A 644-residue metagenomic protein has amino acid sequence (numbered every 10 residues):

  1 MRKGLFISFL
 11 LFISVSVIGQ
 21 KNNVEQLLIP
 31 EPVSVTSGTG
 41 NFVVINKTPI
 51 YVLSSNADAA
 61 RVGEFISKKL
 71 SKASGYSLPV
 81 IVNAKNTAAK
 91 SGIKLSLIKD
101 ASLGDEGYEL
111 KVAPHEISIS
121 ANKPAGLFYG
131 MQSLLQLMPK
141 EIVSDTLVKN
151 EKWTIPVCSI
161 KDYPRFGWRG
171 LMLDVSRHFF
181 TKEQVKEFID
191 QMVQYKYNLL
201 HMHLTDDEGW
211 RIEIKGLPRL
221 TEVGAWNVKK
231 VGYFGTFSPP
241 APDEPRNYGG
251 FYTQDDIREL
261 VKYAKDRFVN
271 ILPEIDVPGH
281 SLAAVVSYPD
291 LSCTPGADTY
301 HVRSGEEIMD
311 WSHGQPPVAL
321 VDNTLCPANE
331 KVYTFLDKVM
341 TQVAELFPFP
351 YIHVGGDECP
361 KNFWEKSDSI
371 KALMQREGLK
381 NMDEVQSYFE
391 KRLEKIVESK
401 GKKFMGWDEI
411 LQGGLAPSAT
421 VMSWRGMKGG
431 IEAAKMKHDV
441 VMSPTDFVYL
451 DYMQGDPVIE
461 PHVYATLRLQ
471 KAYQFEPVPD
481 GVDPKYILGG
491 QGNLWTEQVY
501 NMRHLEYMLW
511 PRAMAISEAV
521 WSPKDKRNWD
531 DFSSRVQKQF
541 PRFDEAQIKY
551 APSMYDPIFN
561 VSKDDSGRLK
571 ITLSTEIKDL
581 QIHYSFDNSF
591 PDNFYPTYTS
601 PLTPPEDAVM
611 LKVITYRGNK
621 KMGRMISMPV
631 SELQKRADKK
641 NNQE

Functional and structural regions predicted by a protein language model:
M1-E25: Bacterial Sec-dependent N-terminal signal peptides
Q20-F166, H504, A519-D531, R535-A546: Contiguous, structured surface segment used for ligand recognition
L28, T36-N41, Y51-L53, S96 (+2 more regions): Short, compositionally stereotyped local motifs that mark structural "simplifiers"
D58-A59, F179-T181, D207-E213, P278-A284 (+7 more regions): Flexible loop/turn segments at secondary-structure boundaries
A101-T334, T341-Y351, R392, I396 (+1 more regions): Feature activates predominantly on carbohydrate-active enzymes
V286, T294, H313-A419, W424-K435: Active-site neighborhood of glycoside hydrolase catalytic domains
K403-A419, R425-T572: Flexible, acidic glycine-rich loops studded with aromatic residues
